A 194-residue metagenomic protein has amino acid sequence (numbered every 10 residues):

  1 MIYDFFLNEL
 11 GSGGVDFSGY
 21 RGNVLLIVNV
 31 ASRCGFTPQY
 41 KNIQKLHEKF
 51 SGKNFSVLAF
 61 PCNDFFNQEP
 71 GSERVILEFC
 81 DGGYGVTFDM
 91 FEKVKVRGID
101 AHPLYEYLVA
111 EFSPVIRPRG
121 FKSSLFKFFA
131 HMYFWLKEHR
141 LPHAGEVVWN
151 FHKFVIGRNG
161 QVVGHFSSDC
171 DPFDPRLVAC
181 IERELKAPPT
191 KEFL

Functional and structural regions predicted by a protein language model:
M1-S18, F36-P38, N42: N-terminal "domain-start" segment that seeds a small globular fold
N23-V24, S32-R33, T37-P61, C80-Y84: Conserved helix-turn-beta segment immediately C-terminal to the redox Cys motif in thioredoxin-like folds
V24-L26, K153: Hydrophobic beta-strand anchors of alpha/beta hydrolase catalytic cores
A31-I43, C62-P70, K153, G160 (+1 more regions): Short, thiol/selenol-centered motifs that function as redox-active sites or metal-ligating centers
N54-S72, T87-G98: Thiol-based oxidoreductase modules, predominantly thioredoxin-like and allied folds used for disulfide exchange
F79-D171: Thiol/selenol-based redox catalytic cores and closely related redox-interacting motifs
G164-K186: Non-catalytic, surface beta->alpha helical segment in thiol-disulfide oxidoreductase systems
K191-L194: Cysteine/selenocysteine-centered motifs that mediate thiol-based redox chemistry or coordinate metal-sulfur cofactors
